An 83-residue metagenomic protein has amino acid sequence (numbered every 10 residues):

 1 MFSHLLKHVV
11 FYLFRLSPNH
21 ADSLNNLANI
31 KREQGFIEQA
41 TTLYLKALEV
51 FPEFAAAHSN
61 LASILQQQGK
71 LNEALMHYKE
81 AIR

Functional and structural regions predicted by a protein language model:
M1-Y12, R32-K46, Q67-R83: Structural signature of tandem alpha-helical TPR/SEL1-like repeats, specifically the intra-repeat loop/turn
F11, D22, L48, A56-H58 (+1 more regions): Intrinsic disorder/low-complexity segments
D22-E33, Y44, A56-Q67: Conserved alpha-helical positions within TPR/SEL1-like repeat arrays
